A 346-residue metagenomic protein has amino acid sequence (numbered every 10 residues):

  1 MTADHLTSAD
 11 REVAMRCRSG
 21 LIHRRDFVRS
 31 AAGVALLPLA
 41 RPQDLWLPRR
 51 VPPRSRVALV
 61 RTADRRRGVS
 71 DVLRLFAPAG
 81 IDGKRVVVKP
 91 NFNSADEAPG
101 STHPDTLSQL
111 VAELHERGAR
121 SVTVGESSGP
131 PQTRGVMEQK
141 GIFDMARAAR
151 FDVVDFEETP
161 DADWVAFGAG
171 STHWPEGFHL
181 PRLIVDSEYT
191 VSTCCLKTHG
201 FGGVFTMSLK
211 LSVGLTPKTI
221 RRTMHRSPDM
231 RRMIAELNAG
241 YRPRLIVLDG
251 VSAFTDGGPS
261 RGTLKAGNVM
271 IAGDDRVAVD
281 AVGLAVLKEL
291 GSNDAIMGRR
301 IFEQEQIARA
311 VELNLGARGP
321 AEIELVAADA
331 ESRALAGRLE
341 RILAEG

Functional and structural regions predicted by a protein language model:
T2-G346: N-terminal and secondary-structure boundary signal
